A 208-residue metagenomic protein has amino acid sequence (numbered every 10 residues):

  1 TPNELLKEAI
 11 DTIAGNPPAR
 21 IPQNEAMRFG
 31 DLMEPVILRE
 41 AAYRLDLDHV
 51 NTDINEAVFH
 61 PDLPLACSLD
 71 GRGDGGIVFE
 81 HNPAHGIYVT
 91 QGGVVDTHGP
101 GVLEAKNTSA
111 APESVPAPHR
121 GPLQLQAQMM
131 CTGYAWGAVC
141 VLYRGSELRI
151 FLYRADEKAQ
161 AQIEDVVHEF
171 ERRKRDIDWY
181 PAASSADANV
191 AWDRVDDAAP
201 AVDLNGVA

Functional and structural regions predicted by a protein language model:
T1-A208: Accessory terminal regions of nucleic-acid processing enzymes
